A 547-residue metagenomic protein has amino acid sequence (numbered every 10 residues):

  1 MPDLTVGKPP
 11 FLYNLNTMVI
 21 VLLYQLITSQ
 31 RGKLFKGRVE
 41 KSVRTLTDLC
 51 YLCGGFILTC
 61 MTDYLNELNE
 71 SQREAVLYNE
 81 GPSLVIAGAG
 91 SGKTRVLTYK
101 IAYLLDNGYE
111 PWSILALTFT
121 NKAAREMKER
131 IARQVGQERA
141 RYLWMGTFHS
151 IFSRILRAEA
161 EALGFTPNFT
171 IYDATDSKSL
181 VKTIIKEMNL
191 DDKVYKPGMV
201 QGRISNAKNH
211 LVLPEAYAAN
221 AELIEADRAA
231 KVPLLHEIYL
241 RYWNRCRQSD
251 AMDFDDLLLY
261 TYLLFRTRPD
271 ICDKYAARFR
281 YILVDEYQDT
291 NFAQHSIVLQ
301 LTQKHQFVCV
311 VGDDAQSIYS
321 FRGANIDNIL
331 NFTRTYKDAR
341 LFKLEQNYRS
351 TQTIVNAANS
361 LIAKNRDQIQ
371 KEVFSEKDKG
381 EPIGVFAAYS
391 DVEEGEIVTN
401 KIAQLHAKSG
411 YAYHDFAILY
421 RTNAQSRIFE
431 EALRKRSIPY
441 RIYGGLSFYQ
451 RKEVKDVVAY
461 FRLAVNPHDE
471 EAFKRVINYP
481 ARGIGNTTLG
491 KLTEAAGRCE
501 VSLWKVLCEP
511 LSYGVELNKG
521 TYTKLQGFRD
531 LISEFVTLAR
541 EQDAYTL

Functional and structural regions predicted by a protein language model:
L4, L12-L15, L22-Q25, L49-L52: Short hydrophobic targeting helices and cationic amphipathic motifs that mediate membrane/organellar targeting
Y51-P167, I171-Y172, K178, S249 (+3 more regions): P-loop NTPase Walker
I57, R228, A412, S426-I438 (+2 more regions): Conserved helicase C-terminal RecA-like lobe
N66-L77, G81-V85, V96, G108 (+5 more regions): Conserved helicase NTPase motor core
N79, A140-Y142, E161-D256, F279 (+4 more regions): ATP-hydrolysis module of ASCE/P-loop NTPase motor domains, specifically the Walker B Asp-Glu catalytic pair
G81, Y109-S113, A140-R141, K304-F307 (+5 more regions): Short glycine-/polar-rich loops that comprise or flank the Walker A/P-loop and associated switch/sensor motifs
V85, A89-L97, K337-R340, E345-P439 (+2 more regions): Helicase P-loop NTPase motor core
I151-E159, A315-R322, R349-S350, G444-V465 (+1 more regions): Short alpha-helix plus adjacent loop in nuclease-associated cores
